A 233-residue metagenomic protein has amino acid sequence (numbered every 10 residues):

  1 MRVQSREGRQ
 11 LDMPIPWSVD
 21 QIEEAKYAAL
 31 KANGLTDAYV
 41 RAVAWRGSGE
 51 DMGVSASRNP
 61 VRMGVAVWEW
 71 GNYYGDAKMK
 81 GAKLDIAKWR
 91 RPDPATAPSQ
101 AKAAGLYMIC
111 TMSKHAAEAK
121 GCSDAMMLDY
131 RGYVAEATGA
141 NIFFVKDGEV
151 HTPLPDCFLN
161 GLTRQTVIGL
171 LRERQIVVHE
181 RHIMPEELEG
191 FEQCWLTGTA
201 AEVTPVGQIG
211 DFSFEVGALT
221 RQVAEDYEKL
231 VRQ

Functional and structural regions predicted by a protein language model:
M1-W17, Q21-A28, W45, G53-Q233: Helix-start/capping segments and mature chain N-termini
V19, N33-A44: Ordered, amphipathic secondary-structure segments that act as subunit-interaction surfaces in large macromolecular
K31-A38, D51, F212: An exposure/low-complexity boundary signal
